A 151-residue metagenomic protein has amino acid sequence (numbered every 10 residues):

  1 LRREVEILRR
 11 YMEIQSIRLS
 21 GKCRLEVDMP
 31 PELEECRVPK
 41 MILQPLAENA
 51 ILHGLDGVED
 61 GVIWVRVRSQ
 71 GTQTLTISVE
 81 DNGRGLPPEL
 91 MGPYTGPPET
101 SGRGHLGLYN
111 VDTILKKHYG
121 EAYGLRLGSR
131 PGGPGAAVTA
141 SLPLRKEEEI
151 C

Functional and structural regions predicted by a protein language model:
L1-G128, P134-A137: Two-component histidine phosphotransfer core
E89, E149-C151: Short, charged, solvent-exposed linker or helix-capping segments at domain edges/interfaces that act as flexible hinges
G135-R145: Short C-terminal beta-strand
